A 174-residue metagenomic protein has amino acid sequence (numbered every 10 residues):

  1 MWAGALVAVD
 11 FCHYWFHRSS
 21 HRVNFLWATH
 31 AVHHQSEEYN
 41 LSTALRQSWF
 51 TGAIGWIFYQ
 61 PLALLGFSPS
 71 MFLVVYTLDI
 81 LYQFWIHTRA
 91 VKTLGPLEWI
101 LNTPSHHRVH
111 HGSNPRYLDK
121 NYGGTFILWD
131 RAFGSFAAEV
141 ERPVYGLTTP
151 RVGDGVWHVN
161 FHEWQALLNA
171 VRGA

Functional and structural regions predicted by a protein language model:
W2-P150: Membrane-embedded catalytic scaffold of the fatty acid hydroxylase/desaturase
P143-A174: A membrane-cytosol interface segment of integral membrane proteins
